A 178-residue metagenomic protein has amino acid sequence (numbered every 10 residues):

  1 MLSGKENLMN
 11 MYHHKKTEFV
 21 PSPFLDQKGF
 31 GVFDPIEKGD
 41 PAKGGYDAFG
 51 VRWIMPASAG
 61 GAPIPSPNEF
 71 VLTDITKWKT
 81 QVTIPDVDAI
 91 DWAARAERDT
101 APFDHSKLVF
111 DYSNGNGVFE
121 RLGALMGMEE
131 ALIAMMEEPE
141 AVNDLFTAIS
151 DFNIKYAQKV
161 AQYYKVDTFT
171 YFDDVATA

Functional and structural regions predicted by a protein language model:
M1-A178: Catalytic cores of TIM-barrel enzymes
